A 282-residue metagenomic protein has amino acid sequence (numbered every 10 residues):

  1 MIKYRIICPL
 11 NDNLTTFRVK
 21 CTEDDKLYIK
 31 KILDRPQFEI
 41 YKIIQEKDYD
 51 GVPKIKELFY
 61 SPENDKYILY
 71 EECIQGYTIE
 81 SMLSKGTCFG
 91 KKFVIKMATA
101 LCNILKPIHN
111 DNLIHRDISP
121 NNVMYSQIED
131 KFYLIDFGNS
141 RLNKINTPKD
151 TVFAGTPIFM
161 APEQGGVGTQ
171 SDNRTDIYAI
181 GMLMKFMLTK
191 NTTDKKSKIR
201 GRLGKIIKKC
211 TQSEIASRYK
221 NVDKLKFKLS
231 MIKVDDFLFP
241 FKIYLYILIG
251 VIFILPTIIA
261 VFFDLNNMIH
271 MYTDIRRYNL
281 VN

Functional and structural regions predicted by a protein language model:
R5-K42: ATP-binding glycine-rich loop module of kinase domains
D48-F59: Conserved HxN/HPN-centered segment at the entrance to the catalytic loop of eukaryotic protein kinase-like domains
E63-T78, M82: Conserved short submotifs of the Hanks-type protein kinase catalytic core that shape the nucleotide-binding pocket
M97-A98: Activation segment signature within eukaryotic-like protein kinase domains
H109-S126: Catalytic-loop of the protein kinase fold
K149-Q164: Conserved activation segment of eukaryotic-like protein kinases, specifically the C-terminal portion of the activation
K198-S213: Conserved C-terminal C-lobe helix
Q212-K224: A conserved short helix/loop substructure at the end of the activation segment of eukaryotic-like protein kinase domains
